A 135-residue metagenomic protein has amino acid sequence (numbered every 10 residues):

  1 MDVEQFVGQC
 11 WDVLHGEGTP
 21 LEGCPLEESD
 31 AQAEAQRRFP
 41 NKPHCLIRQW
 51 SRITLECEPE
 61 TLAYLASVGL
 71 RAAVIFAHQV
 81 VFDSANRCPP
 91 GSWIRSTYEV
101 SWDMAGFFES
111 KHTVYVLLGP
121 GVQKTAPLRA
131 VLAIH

Functional and structural regions predicted by a protein language model:
M1-W102, P120-H135: N-terminal non-globular leader segments, chiefly Sec-dependent signal peptides
A105-G119: Amphipathic alpha-helical packing elements
